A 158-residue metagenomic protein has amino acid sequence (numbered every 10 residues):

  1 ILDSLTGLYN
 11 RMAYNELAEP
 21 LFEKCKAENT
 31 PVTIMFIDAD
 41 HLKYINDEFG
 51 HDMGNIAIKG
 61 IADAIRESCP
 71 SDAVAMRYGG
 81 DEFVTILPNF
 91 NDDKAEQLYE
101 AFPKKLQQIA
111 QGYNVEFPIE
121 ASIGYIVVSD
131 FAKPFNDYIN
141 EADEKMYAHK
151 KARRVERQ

Functional and structural regions predicted by a protein language model:
I1-E16, I37-H51, K59: Conserved nucleotide-binding and Mg2+-coordinating catalytic segments in signaling enzymes
R11-P31, A62-P70: Short regulatory alpha-helical coupling segments that immediately precede and/or link into cyclic nucleotide signaling
A39-D40, N55, Y78-V84, S122: Short acidic-rich active-site patches of cyclic nucleotide enzymes
D47, I86-N91, V128-S129: Residue-level recognition of strand-loop junctions within catalytic nucleotide-signaling folds
M53-D72, E82: Active-site-proximal alpha-helical element of nucleotidyl cyclase-like catalytic domains and analogous helices
A57, V84-F102: Short helix/loop segment flanking the catalytic signature motif in cyclic-nucleotide metabolism enzymes
V74-R77, F117: A short pre-motif secondary-structure segment
E96-P103, Q107, Q111-N114, V127-Q158: Catalytic-core segments of nucleotide cyclases and related cyclic-nucleotide turnover enzymes
